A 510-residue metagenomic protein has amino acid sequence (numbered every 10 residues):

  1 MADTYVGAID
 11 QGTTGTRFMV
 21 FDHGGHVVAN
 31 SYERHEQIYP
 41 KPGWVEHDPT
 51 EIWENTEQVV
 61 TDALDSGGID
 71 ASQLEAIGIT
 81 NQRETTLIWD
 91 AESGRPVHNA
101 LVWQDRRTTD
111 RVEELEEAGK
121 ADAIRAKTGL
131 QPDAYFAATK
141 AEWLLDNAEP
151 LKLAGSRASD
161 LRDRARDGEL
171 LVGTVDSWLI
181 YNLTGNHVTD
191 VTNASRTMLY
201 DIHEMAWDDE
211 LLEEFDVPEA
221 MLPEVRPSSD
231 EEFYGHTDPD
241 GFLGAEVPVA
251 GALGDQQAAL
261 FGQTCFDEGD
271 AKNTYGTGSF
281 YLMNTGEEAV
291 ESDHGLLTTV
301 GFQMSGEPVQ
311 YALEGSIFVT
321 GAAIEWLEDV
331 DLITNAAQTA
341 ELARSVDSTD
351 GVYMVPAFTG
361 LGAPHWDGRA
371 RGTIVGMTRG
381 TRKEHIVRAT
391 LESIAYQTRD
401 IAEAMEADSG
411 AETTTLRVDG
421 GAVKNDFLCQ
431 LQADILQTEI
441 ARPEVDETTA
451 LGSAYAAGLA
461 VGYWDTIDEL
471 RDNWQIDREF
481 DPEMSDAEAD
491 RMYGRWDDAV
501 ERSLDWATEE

Functional and structural regions predicted by a protein language model:
M1-H98, A126, D240-P248, L436-I440 (+1 more regions): N-terminal glycine/serine-rich phosphate-binding loop of ATP-dependent small-molecule kinases, especially carbohydrate
V6-I9, T109, L115-T128, Y135-T189 (+5 more regions): Active-site core segments that coordinate phosphate-bearing ligands/cofactors across diverse enzyme families
G15, A71-L74, D167, A220 (+2 more regions): Short secondary-structure junction motifs
G15, R83, L222, L297 (+1 more regions): Short glycine-rich loop/turn motifs
G25, D48, I77, D105 (+3 more regions): Residue-level signal for inorganic ion chemistry
V28-A29, E75, L222-R226, A250 (+1 more regions): A short, local hydrophobic-aromatic micro-motif
D65-W103, T128-A137, I180-D201, R226 (+1 more regions): Short beta-strand-loop/turn "lid" adjacent to the catalytic site in phosphate-handling enzymes
L222-E232, A340-S345: Short linear loop/turn motifs
